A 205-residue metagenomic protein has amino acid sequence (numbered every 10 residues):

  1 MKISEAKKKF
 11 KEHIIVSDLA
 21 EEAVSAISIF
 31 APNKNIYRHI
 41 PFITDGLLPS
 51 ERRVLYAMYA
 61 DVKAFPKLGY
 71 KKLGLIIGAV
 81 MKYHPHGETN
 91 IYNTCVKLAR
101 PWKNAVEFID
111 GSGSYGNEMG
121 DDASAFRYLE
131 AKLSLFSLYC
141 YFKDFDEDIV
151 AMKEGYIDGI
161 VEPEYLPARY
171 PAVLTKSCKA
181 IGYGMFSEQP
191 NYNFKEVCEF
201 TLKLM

Functional and structural regions predicted by a protein language model:
M1-M205: Catalytic phosphate-handling regions of large nucleic-acid enzymes and associated NTPases
